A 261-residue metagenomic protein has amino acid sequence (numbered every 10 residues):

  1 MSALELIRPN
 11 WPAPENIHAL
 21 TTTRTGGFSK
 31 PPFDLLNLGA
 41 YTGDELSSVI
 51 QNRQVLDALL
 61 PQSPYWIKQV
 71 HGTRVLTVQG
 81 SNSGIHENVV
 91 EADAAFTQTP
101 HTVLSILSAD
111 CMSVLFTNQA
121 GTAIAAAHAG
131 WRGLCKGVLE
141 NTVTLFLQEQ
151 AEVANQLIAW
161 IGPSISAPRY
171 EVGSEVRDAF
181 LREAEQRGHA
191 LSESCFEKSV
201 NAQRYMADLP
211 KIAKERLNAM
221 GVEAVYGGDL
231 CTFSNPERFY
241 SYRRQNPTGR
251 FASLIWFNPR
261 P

Functional and structural regions predicted by a protein language model:
M1-P261: Active-site microenvironment for binding and transforming phosphate-containing groups
